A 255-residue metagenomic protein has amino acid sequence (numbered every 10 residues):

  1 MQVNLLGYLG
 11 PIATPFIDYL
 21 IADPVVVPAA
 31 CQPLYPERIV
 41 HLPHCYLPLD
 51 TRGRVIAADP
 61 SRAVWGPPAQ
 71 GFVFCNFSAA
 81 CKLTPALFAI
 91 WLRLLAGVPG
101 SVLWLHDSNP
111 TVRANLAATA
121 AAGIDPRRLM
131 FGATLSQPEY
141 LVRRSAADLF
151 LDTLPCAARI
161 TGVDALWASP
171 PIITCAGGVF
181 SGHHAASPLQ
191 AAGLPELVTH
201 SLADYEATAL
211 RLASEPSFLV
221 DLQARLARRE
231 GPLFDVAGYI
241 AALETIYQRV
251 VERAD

Functional and structural regions predicted by a protein language model:
M1-N4, I21, W104, D152 (+1 more regions): Structural detector of well-ordered beta-strand residues that form the stable sheet scaffold of enzyme domains
M1-P60: Active-site-proximal region of nucleotide-activated glycan assembly enzymes, centered on histidine/acidic-rich loops
I17, I39, R128-M130, P195-E196: Short, conserved active-site loop motifs that form the nucleotide-linked donor/cofactor pocket
C45-S136, R143-A146, R249: Conserved catalytic-core segment of nucleotide-activated headgroup transferases in glycan assembly
P68, A79-A80, R93, H106-S108 (+3 more regions): C-terminal amphipathic helix plus adjacent low-complexity, charged tail appended to glycosyltransferase catalytic
E139-Y140, T161: Short acidic active-site motifs
L149, T153-F234: Catalytic binding pocket for nucleotide-activated donors in carbohydrate/polymer assembly enzymes
